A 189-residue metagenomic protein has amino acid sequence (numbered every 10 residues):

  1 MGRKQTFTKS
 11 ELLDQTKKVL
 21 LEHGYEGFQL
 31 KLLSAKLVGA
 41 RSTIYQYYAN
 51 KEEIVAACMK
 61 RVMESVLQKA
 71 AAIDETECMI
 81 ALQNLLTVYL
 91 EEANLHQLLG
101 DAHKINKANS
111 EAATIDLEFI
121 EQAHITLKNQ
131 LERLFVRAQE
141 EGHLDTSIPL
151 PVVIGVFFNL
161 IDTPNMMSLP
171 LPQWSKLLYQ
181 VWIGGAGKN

Functional and structural regions predicted by a protein language model:
M1-H23, G27-K36, E53: Basic, helix-initiating cap at the start of DNA-binding domains
L20, Q29-L30, R41, K51-V62 (+1 more regions): Amphipathic alpha-helical segments enriched in hydrophobic/aromatic and basic residues that form the DNA-contacting
L37-Y48: Short hydrophobic/aromatic patch on the recognition helix
A57, A71-L95, I154: Hydrophobic alpha-helical connector segments
L67, E111-E141, P151, N165-M166: Amphipathic alpha-helical packing segments from all-alpha helical-bundle domains
N84, E91, N129, R133-E141 (+2 more regions): C-terminal peripheral helix-coil segments that are non-catalytic and often amphipathic
L90-I115: Amphipathic alpha-helical segments used for helix-helix packing
